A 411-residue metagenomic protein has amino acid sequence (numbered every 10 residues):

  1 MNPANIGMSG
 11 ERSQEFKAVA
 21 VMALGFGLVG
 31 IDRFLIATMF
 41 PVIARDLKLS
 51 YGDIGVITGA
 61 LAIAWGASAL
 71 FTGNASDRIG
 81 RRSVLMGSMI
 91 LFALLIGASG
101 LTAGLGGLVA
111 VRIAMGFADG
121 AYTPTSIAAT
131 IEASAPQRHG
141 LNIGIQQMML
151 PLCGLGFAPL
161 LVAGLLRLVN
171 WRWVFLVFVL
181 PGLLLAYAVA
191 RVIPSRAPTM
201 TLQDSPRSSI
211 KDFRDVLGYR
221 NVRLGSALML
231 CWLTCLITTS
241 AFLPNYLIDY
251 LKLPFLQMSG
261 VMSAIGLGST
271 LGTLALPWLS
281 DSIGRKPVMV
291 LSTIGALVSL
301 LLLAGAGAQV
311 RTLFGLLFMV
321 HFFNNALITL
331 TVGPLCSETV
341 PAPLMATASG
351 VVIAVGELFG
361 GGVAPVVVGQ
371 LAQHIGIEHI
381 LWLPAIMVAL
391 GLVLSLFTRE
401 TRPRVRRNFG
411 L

Functional and structural regions predicted by a protein language model:
I36-A37, N221-T270, G333: Extracytoplasmic gate region of multi-pass secondary transporters
K48, G80, L101-G107, K252 (+2 more regions): Helix-breaking motifs and short loop linkers at transmembrane-helix boundaries and internal kinks in secondary membrane
A67-A103, S280-K286: Conserved MFS/SLC helix-loop-helix module at the cytosolic interface between two early adjacent transmembrane helices
V111-L150: Cytoplasmic helix-loop-helix junction between adjacent transmembrane helices in 12-TM secondary transporters
L141-P159, I353-V363: Glycine-rich segments within core transmembrane alpha-helices of 12-TM secondary carriers
Q146-R191: Helix-loop-helix hairpin linking two adjacent transmembrane segments in secondary transporters
A190-D212, V405-L411: Flexible cytoplasmic inter-helical loops of multi-pass small-molecule transporters
R285-V332: C-terminal transmembrane helical hairpin of 12-TM major facilitator-type secondary transporters
